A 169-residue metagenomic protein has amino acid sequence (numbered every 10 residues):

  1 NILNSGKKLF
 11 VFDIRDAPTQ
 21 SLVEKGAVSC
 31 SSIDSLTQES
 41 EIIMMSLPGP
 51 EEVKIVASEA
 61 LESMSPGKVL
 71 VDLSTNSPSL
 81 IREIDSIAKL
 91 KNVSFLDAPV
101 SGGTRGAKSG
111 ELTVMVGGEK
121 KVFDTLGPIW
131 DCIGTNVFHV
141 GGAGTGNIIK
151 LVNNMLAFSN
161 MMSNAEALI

Functional and structural regions predicted by a protein language model:
N1-M45, K68, T104: NAD(P)+-binding Rossmann beta1-loop-alpha1 motif at the extreme N-terminus of oxidoreductases
L3, A165-I169: Amphipathic alpha-helical segments within well-ordered protein domains
I14-R15, G49, E119: Residues in the short beta-alpha loop(s) of Rossmann-like NAD(P)-binding domains
K25-A27, M44-S46, E111-V114, N154: Short low-complexity, flexible loop/linker segments enriched in glycine and/or proline with clustered acidic
S29, I33-S94: Rossmann-fold NAD(P) dinucleotide-binding segment
T75-N154, F158: Rossmann-fold dinucleotide-binding core
M162: Glycine/proline-rich active-site loop of Rossmann-fold NAD(P)-dependent oxidoreductases
